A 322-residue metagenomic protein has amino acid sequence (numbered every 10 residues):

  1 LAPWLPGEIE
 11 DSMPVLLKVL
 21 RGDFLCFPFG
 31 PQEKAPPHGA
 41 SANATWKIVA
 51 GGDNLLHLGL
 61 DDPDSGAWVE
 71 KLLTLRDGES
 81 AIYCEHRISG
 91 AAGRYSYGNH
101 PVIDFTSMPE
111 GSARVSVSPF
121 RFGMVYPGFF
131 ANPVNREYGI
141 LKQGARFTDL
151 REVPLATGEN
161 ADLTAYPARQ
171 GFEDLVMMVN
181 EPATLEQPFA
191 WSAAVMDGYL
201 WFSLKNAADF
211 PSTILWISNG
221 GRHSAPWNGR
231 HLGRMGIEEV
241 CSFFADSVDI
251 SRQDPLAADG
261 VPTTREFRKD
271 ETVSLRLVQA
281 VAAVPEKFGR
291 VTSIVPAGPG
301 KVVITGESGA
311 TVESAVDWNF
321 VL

Functional and structural regions predicted by a protein language model:
L1-Y83, R94-L322: Surface-exposed acidic/polar loop and edge beta-strand patches at domain peripheries
H86-A91: Asparagine-centered strand-capping/turn motif at beta-strand->loop junctions
